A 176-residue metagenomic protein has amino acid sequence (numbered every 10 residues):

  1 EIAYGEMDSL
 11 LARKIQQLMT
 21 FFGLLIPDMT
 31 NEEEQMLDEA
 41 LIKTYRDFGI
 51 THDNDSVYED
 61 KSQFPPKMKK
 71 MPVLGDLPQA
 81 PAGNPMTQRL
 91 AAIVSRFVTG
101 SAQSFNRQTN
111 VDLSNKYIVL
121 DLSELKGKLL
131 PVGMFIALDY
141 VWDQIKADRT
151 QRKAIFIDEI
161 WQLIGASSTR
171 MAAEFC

Functional and structural regions predicted by a protein language model:
E1-C176: P-loop NTPase motor domains
